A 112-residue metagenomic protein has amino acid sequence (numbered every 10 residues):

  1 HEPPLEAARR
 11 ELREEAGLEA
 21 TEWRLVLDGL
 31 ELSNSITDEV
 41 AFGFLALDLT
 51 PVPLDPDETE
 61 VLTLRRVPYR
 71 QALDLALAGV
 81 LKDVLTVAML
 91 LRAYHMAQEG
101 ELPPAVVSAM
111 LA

Functional and structural regions predicted by a protein language model:
H1-L85, P103-A112: Unchanged
A93-V106: Short helix-capping/linker segments at secondary-structure and domain boundaries
